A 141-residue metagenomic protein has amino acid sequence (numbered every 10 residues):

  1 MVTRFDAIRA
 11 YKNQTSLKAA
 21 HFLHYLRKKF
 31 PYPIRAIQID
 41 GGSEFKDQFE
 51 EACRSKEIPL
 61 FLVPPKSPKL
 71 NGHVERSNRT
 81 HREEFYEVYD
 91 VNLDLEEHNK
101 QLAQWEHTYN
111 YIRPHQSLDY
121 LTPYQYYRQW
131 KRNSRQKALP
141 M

Functional and structural regions predicted by a protein language model:
M1: Short, acidic, Ser/Thr-enriched surface-loop or helix-capping motifs
F5-R9, L62-V63, E87-V88: Short small-residue beta-strand/loop micro-motif enriched in glycine and branched aliphatics
I8-P31: Active-site beta-loop-alpha junctions of metal-dependent nucleic acid enzymes, especially the RNase H-like/DDE
R9, R35-D40: Short catalytic-loop micro-motif centered on adjacent basic/acidic residues
H24, E50, E106: Short glycine-/small-residue-rich flexible loop motifs, especially phosphate/cofactor-binding loops
I39-G41, D47-R54, L60-E83, E97-A103 (+1 more regions): RNase H-like two-metal-ion nuclease catalytic core shared by retroviral integrases and related mobile-element nucleases
K56, T80-M141: C-terminal domain-tail junction helix/linker
